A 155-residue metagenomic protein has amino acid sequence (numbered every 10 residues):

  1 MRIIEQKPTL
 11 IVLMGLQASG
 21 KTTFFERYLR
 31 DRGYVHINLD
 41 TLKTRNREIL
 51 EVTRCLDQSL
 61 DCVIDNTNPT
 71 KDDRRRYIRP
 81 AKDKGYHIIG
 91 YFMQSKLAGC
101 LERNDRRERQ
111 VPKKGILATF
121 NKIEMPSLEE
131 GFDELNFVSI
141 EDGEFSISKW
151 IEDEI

Functional and structural regions predicted by a protein language model:
M1-M14, S19, R27, D31 (+2 more regions): Conserved GTP-binding G-domain of TRAFAC-class P-loop NTPases and closely related GTPase folds
Q6-P8, S59, G85: A general structural motif
M14, S19-R75: Conserved substrate/cofactor phosphate-moiety recognition/catalytic segment in nucleotide-dependent phosphotransferases
R54-D57, D83-K84, E129: Conserved catalytic network of the ASCE P-loop NTPase/AAA+ motor domain
I64-K71, G90-F92, K114-P126: Short, basic, helix/turn surface patches
K71-I89: Amphipathic helical hotspot of TIR/SEFIR-family domains
K84-L101: Conserved phosphate-donor/acceptor-positioning beta-strand/loop module used by diverse small-molecule
